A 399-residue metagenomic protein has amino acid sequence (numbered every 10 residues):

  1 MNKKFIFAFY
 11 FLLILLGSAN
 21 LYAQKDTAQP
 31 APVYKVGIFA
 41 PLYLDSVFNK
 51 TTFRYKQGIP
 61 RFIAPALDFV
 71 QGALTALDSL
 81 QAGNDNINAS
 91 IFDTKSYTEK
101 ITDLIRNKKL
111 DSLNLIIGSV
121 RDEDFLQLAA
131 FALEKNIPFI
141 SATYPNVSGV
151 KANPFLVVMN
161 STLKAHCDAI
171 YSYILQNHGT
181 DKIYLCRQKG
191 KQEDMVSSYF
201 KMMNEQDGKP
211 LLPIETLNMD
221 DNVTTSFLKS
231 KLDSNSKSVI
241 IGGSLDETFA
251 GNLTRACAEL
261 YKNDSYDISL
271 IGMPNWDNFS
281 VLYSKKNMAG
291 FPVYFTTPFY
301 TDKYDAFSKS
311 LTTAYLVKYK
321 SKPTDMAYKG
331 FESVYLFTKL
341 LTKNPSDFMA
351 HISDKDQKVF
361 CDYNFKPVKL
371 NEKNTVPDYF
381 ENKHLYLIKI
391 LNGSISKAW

Functional and structural regions predicted by a protein language model:
N2-A8, L12, L21-W399: Extracytosolic ligand-binding ectodomains
